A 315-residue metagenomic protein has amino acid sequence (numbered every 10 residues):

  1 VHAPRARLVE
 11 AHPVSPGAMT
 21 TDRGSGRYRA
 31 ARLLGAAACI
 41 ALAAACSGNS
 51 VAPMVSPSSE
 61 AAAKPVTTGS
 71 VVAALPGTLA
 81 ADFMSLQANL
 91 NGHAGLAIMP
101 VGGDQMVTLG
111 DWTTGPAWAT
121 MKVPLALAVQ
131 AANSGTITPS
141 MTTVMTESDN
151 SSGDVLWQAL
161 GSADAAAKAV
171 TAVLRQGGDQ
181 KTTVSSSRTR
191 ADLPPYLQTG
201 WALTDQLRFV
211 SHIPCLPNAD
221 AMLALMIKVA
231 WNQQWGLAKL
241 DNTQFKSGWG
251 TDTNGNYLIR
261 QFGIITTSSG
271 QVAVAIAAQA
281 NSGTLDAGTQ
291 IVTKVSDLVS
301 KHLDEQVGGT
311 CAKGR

Functional and structural regions predicted by a protein language model:
S15, L33, S47-M84, L90 (+2 more regions): Structured C-terminal helix/loop/strand segments within mature extracytoplasmic catalytic/sensor domains
T21-L34: Bacterial N-terminal signal peptides that target proteins for export
L42-A45: C-terminal motif of bacterial Sec signal peptides marking the signal peptidase cleavage site
V66-A73, T108-G115, P139-T143, G153-G161 (+2 more regions): Second-shell loop/turn segments in exported
N91-T114, Q130: Short, conserved catalytic-motif segment at the N-terminal edge
D104, T114-G135, V144, V274: Active-site SXXK
A159-P217: Mid-domain, small-residue-enriched loop/turn segments at the edges of structured enzyme/sensor domains
P195-N254: A conserved catalytic-loop motif detector
